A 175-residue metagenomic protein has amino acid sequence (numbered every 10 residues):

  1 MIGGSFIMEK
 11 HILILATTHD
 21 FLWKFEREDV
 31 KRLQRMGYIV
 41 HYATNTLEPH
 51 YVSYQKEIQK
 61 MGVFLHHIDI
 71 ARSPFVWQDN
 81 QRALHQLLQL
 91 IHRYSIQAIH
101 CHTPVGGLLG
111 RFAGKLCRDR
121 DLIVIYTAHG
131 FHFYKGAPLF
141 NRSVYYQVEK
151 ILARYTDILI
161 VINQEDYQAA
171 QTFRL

Functional and structural regions predicted by a protein language model:
M1-I7: Short, Lys/Arg-enriched N-terminal segments with co-localized hydrophobic residues within the first ~10-30 amino acids
E9-D79, E165-R174: N-terminal strand-loop element at the rim of the active site of nucleotide-sugar-dependent glycosyltransferases
H11, Q97-A98: Structural motif
H11-L13, K115-H132, E149, I160: Active-site proximal beta-strand in glycosyltransferases
Q78-H85, L122-I125, F133-Y155: Nucleotide-sugar donor phosphate/pyrophosphate-binding loop at the beta->alpha transition of glycosyltransferases
L90-Q97, D119: Glycine-rich phosphate-binding loop signature in dinucleotide/nucleotide-binding domains
I99-H100, Y155-N163: A short beta-strand/loop micro-motif in the catalytic core of glycosyltransferases that engages the nucleotide-sugar
C101-G106: Short His-centered aromatic/hydrophobic patch
